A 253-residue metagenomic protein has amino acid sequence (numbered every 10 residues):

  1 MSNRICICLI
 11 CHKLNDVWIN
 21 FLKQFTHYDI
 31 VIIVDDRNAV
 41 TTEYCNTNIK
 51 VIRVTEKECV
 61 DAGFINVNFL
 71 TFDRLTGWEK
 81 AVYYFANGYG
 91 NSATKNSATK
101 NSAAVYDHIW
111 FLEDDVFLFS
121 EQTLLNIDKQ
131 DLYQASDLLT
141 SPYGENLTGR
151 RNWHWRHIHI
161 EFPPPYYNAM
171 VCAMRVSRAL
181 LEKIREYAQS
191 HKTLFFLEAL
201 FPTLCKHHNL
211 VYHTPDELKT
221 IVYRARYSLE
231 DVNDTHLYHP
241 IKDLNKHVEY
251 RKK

Functional and structural regions predicted by a protein language model:
M1-V17: N-proximal low-complexity "stem/linker" segments adjacent to membrane-targeting elements
N3-I5, F25-I32: Short loop->beta transition adjacent to catalytic acidic/histidine clusters or analogous donor-positioning motifs
H12-N15, V34-V40: Short, polar loop motifs at secondary-structure junctions
L14-T26: Short, well-formed alpha-helical segments that are part of the catalytic scaffolds of diverse glycosyltransferases
N38-N91, A103-Y106: Active-site-proximal specificity loops/subdomain of glycosyltransferases
Y83-N96, K100-Y143: GT-A fold catalytic core of metal-dependent nucleotide-sugar glycosyltransferases, centered on the diacidic
F117-T203: Conserved catalytic core of nucleotide-sugar-dependent glycosyltransferases
Y187-K253: C-terminal catalytic/acceptor-binding lobe
